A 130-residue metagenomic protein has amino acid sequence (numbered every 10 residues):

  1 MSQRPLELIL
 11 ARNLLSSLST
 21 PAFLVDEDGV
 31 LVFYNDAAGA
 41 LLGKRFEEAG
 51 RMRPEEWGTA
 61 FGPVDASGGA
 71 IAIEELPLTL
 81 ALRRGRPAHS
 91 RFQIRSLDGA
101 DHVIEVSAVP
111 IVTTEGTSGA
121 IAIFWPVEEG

Functional and structural regions predicted by a protein language model:
S2, I111-G130: Sensory coupling linkers of modular signal transduction proteins
S2-L31, D36: Sensory modules in modular signal-transduction proteins
D26, D65-A66, S96, V112-T113: Short, acidic, Ser/Thr-enriched surface-loop or helix-capping motifs
G39-A40: Sensory helix hotspots in PAS and closely related PAS-like folds
A49-I94: Terminal output helix/cap of sensory domains in signal transduction proteins
P77, V106-V109, I123: PAS-family sensory domains
H89-Q93, A100-V106, I121: PAS/PAC sensory module
